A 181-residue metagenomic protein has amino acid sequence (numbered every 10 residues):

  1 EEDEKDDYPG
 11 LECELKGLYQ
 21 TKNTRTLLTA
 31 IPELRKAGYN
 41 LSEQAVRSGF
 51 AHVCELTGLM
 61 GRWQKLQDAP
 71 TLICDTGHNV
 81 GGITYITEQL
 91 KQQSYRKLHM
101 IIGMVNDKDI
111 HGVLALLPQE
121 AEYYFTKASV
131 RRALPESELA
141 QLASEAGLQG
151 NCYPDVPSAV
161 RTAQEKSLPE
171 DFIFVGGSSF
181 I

Functional and structural regions predicted by a protein language model:
E4-E122: Nucleotide phosphate-binding/pyrophosphate-handling subdomain across enzymes that bind or process nucleotide phosphates
T71-C74, V80, H111-F172: C-terminal helical cap/extension that packs against the catalytic core of soluble nucleotide-cofactor enzymes
H78-N79, V105-D107, S129-R131, S179-I181: Short glycine-rich anion-binding loops that position phosphate/pyrophosphate groups of nucleotides and phosphorylated
I101-G103, T126, G176: Short hydrophobic segments within beta-strands
D171-I181: Peripheral docking tails and interdomain loops at the edges of cofactor- or intermediate-handling domains
